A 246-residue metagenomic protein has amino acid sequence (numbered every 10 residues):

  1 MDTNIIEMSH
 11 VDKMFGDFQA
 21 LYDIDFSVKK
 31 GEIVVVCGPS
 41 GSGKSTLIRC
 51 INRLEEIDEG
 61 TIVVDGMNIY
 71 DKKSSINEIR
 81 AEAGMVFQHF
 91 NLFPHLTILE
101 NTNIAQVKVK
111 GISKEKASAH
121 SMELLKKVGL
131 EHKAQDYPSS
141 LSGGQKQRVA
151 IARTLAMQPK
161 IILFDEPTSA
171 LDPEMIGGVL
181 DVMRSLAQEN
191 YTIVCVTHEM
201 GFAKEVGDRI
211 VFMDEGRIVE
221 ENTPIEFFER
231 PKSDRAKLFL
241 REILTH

Functional and structural regions predicted by a protein language model:
T3-E226: ABC family nucleotide-binding domain
E221, I225-H246: C-terminal boundary and immediately downstream tail of ABC-type ATPase nucleotide-binding domains
